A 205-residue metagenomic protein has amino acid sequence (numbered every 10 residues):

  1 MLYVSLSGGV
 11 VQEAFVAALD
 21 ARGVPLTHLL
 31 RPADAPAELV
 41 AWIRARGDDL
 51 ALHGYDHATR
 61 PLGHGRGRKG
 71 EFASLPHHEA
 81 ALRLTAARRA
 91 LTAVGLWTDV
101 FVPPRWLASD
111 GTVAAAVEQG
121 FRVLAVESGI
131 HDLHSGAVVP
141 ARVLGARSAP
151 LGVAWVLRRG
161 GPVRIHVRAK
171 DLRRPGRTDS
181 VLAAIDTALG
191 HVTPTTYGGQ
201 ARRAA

Functional and structural regions predicted by a protein language model:
M1-D49, T178: Active-site beta->alpha N-cap acidic-glycine motif
L2-V4, L26-H28, L50-H53, T98-F101 (+4 more regions): Hydrophobic faces of well-ordered beta-strands that scaffold small-molecule active sites in alpha/beta enzyme cores
L6-V11, L29-L39, V102-G111, D132 (+2 more regions): Acidic-and-aromatic substrate-binding clefts and catalytic sites of carbohydrate-active enzymes
R22, T27, D34, V123 (+1 more regions): C-terminal domain-boundary segment and adjacent tail
G54-R60: Short glycine-enriched loops at secondary-structure junctions
P61-S74: Surface-exposed, active-site-proximal loop segments in enzymatic domains
S74-L144, R177-T178: Catalytic domains of cell-wall/extracellular-matrix polysaccharide-remodeling enzymes, centered on de-N-acetylation
A137-G176: A conserved mid-domain beta-alpha-beta active-site/ligand-binding segment of alpha/beta enzyme cores
